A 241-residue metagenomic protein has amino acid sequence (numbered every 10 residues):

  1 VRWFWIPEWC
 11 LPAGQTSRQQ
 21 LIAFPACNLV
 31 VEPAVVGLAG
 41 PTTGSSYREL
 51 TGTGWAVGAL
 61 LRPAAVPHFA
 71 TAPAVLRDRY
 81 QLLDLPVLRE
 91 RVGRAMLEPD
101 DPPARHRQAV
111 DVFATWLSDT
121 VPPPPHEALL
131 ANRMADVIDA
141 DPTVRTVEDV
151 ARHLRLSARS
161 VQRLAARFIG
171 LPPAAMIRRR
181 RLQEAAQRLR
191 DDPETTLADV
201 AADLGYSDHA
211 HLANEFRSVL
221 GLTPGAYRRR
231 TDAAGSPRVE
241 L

Functional and structural regions predicted by a protein language model:
V1-A158, F168-P173, Q187-D191, T196-S207 (+1 more regions): Alpha-helical bundle regulatory/interaction domains
A165, I177, E215-R217, R228: DNA major-groove recognition helix of helix-turn-helix
V200, L212, F216: Conserved active-site tyrosine of GNAT-family acetyltransferases
